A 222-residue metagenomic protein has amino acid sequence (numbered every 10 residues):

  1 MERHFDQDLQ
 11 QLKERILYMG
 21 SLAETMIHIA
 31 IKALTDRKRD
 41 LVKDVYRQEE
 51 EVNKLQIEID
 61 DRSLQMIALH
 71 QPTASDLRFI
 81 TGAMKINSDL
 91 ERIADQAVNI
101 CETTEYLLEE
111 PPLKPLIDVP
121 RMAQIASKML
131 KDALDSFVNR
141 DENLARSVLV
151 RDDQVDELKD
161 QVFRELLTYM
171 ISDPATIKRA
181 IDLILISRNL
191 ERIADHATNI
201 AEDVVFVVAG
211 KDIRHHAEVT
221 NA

Functional and structural regions predicted by a protein language model:
M1-A222: Cytosolic, long alpha-helical scaffolding segments
